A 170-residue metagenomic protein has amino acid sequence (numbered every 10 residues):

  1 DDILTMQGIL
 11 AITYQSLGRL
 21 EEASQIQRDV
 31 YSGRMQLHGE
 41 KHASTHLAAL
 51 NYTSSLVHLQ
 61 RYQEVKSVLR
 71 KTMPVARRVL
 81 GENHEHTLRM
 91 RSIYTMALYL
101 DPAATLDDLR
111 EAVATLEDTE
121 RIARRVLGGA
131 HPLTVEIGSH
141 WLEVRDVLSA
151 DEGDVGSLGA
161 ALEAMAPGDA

Functional and structural regions predicted by a protein language model:
D1-A170: Intrinsic-disorder-linked linear interaction elements in eukaryotic regulatory proteins
